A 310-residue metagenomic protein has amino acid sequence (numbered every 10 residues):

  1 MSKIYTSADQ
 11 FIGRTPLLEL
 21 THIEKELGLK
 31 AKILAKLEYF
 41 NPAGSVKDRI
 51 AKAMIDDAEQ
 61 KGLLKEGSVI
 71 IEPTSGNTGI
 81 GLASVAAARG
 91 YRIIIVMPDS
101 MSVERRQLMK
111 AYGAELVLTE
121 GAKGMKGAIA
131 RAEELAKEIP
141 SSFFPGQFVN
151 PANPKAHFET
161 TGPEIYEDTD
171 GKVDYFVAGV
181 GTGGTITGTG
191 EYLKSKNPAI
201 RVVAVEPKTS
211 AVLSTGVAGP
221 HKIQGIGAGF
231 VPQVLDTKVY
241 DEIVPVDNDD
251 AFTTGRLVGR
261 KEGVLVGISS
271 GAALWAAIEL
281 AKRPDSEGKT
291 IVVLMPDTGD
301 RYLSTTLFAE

Functional and structural regions predicted by a protein language model:
M1-E310: PLP-dependent amino-acid enzyme catalytic core
